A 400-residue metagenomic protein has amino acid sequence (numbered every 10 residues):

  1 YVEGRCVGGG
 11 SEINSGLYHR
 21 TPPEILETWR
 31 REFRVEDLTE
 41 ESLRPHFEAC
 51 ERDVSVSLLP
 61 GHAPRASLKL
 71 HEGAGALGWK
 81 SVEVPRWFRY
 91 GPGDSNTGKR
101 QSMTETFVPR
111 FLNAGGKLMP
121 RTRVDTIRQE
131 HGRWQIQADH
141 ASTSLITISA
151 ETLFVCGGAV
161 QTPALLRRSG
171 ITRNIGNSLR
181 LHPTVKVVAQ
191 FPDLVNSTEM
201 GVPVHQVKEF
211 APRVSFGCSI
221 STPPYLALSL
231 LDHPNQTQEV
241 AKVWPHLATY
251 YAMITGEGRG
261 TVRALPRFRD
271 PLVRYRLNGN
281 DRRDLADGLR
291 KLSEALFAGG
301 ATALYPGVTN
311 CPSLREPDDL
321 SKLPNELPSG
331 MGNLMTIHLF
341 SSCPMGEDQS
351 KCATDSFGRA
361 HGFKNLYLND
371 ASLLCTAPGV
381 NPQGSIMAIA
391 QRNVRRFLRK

Functional and structural regions predicted by a protein language model:
Y1-L59, M253-T255, R259: Redox-cofactor-proximal catalytic regions of oxidoreductases
C6, I127-Q129, Q135-Q206, D370 (+3 more regions): Glycine-rich loop(s) and the adjacent beta-strand/alpha-helix scaffold that form part
S15-L17, A371-Q383: Glycine-rich phosphate/pyrophosphate-binding beta-alpha loops
L26-R30, R44-E51, H71, V108 (+5 more regions): Non-transmembrane alpha-helical segments in soluble domains of secreted/periplasmic/extracellular proteins
E36-T126, E130, A303-N333: Conserved redox-cofactor binding core of oxidoreductases
R100, E151, D281, G379-I386: Alpha-helix N-cap/helix-initiation motif
T172-L296, A303, P328-G330, T336-S341 (+2 more regions): FAD cofactor-binding and catalytic pocket of flavoenzymes
D319-A360: Active-site Gly/Thr loop motif
